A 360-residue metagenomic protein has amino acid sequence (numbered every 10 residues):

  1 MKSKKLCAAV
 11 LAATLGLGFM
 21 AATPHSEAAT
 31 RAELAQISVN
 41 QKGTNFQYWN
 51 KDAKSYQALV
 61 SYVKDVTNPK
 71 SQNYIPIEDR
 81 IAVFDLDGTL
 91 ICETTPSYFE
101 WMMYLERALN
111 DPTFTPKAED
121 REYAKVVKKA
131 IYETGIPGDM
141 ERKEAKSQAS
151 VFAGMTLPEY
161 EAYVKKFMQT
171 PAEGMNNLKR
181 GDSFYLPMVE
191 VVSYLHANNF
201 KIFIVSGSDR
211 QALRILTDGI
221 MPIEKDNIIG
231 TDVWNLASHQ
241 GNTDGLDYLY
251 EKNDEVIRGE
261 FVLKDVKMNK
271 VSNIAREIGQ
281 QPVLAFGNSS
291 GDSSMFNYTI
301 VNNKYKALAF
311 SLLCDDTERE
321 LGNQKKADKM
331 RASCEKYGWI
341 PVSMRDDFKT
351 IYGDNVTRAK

Functional and structural regions predicted by a protein language model:
M1-K5: Positively charged n-region of N-terminal signal peptides that target proteins for export
L6-L86, T94, W101, A108 (+1 more regions): Non-catalytic pre-domain segments flanking phosphatase-related domains
L11-A13, A145, I220-D226: Solvent-exposed, charged interface segments at domain starts and junctions
A29-N50, K64, A162-K360: C-terminal cap/substrate-recognition subdomain and adjoining C-terminal extension of metal-dependent phosphatase-like
A53, G154, M268: Electropositive phosphate-/nucleotide-binding environments in soluble metabolic enzymes
E93-P96, W101-Y104, I215-L216, Y298: Short, solvent-exposed loop/turn and secondary-structure capping segments
P96-Y98, M102-D182, L186: A metal-dependent, Asp-based hydrolase signature
